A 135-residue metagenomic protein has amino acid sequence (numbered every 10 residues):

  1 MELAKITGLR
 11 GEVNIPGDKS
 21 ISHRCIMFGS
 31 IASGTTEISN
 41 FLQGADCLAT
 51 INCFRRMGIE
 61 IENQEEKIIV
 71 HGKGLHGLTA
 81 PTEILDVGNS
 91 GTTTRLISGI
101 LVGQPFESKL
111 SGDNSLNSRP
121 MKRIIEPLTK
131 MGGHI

Functional and structural regions predicted by a protein language model:
M1-I135: Short, structured segments at the rim of ligand-binding sites
